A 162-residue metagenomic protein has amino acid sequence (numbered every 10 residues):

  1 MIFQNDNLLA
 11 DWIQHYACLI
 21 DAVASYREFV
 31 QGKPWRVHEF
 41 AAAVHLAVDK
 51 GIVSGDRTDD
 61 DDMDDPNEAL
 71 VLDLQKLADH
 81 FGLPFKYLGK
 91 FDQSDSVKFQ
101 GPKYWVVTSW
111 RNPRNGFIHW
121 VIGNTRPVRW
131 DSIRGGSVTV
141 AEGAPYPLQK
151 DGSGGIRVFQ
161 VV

Functional and structural regions predicted by a protein language model:
M1-D59: Active-site-adjacent structural segments surrounding the nucleophilic cysteine of cysteine proteases and isopeptidases
H45-F159: Conserved active-site-adjacent core of cysteine acyl-enzyme catalytic domains
V162: Conserved catalytic-core surface of thiol
